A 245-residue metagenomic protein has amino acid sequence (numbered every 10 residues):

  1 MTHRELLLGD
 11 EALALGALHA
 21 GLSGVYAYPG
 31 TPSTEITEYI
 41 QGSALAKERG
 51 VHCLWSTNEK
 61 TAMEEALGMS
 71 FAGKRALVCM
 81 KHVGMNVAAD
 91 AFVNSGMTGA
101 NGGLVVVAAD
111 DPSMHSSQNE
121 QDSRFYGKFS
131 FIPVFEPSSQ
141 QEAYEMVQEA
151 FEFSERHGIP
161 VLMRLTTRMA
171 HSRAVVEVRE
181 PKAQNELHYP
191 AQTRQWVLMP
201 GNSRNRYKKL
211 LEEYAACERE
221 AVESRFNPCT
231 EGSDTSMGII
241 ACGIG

Functional and structural regions predicted by a protein language model:
M1-Q140, E145, R168, C229-S236 (+1 more regions): Thiamine diphosphate
T2-D10, A20, P137-G245: Flexible, low-complexity linker and terminal segments
